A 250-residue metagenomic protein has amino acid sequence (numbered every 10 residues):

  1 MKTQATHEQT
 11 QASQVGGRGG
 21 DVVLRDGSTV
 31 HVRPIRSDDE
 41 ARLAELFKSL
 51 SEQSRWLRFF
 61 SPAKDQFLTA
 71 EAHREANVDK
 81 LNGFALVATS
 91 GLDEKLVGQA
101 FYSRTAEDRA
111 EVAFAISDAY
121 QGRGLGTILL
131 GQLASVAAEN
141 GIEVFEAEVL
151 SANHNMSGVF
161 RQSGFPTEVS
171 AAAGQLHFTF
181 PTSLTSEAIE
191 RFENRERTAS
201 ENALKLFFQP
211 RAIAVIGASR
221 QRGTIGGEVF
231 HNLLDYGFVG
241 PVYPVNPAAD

Functional and structural regions predicted by a protein language model:
K2-K205: Long, contiguous binding/interaction regions
T185-D250: Catalytic-core regions of core metabolic enzymes, especially those transforming organic acids/acyl-group intermediates
